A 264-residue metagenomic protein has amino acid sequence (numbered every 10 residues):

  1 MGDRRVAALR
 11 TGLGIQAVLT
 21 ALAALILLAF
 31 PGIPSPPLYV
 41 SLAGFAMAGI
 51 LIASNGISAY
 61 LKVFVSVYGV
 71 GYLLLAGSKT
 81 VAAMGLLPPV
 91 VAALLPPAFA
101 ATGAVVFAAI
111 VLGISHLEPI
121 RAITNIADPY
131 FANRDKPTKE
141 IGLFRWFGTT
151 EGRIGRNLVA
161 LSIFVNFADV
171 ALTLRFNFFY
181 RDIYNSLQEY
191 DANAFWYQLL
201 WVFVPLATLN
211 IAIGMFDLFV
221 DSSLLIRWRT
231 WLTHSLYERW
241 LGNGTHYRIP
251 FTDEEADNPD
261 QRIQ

Functional and structural regions predicted by a protein language model:
M1-F203, D217-D221, L225, Y247-Q264: Membrane-integrated ABC transporters
D169, P205-D217, H234: Alpha-helical transmembrane segments of multipass membrane proteins
R181-Q188, L209, I213, Y237 (+1 more regions): Short, well-ordered alpha-helical packing segments
R229-R248: Short cytosolic helices in intracellular loops of multi-pass membrane proteins
